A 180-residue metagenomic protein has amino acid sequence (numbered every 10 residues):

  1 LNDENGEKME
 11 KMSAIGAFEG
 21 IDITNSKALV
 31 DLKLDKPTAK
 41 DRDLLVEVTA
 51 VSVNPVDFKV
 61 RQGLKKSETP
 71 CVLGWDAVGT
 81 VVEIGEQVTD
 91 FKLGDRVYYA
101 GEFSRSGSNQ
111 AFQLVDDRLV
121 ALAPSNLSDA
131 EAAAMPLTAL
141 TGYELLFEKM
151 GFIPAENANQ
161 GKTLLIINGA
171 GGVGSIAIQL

Functional and structural regions predicted by a protein language model:
L1-K8: Short, Lys/Arg-enriched N-terminal segments with co-localized hydrophobic residues within the first ~10-30 amino acids
K8-I15: Short structural boundary motif marking the start of a folded domain
D31, K36, V78-T80, F112-L114 (+1 more regions): Conserved hydrophobic/aromatic beta-strand scaffold that supports enzyme active sites
D35-S52, Q62-S104: Glycine-rich beta-strand-centered segment in the early N-terminal region that forms part of a ligand/cofactor-binding
N54, G172: NAD(P)H-binding Rossmann-fold N-terminus in SDR/SDR-like oxidoreductases, specifically the glycine-rich beta1-alpha1
A100-N168: NAD(P)H dinucleotide-binding glycine-rich loop of Rossmann-like/cofactor-binding domains, especially the beta1-alpha1
A170, I178: N-terminal Rossmann NAD(P)H-binding glycine-rich loop of SDR-like oxidoreductase domains
S175: Residues forming the Rossmann-fold NAD(P)(H) cofactor-binding site
